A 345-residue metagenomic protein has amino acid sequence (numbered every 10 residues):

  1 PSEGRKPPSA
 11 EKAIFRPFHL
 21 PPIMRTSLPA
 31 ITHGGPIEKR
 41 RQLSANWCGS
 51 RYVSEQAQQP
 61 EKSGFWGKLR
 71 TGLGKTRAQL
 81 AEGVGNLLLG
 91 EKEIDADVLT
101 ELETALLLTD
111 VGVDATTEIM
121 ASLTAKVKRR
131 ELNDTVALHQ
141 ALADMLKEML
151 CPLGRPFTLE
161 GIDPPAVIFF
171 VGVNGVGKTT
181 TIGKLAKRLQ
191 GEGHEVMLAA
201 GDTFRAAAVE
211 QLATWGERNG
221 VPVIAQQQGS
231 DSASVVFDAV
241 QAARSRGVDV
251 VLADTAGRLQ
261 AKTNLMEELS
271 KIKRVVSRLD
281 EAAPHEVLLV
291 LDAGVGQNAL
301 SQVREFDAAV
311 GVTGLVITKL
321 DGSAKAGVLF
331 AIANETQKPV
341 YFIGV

Functional and structural regions predicted by a protein language model:
S2-G4, S9, S27, G34-G35: Intrinsically disordered, low-complexity segments enriched in small polar residues
K6, K12, K39-R40, N46: Polybasic, lysine-rich low-complexity intrinsically disordered segments
A10-K12, P21-M24, A30: Intrinsic low-complexity, disordered N-terminal segments enriched in polar/charged/small residues
A45-E82: N-terminal accessory targeting/assembly segments
R70, G74-G201, A208-A253: Primarily NTPase-proximal linker/entry elements flanking Walker-type ATP/GTP-binding cores
Q211-L212, Q228-R246, Q260-V345: Conserved catalytic-core segment of NTP-binding enzymes
A256-R258: Short glycine-rich anion-binding loops that position phosphate/pyrophosphate groups of nucleotides and phosphorylated
